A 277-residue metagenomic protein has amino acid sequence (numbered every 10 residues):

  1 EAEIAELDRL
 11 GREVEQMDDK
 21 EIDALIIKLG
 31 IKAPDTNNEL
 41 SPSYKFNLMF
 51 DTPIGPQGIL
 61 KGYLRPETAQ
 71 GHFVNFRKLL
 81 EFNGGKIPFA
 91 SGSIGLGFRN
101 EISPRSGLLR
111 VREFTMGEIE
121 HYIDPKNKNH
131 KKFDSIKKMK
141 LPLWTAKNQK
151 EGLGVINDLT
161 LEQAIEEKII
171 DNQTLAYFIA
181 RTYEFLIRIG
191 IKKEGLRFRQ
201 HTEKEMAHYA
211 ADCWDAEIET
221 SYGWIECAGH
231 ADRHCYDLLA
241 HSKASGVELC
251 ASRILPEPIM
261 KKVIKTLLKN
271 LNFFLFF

Functional and structural regions predicted by a protein language model:
E1-F277: TRNA-recognition modules of translation machinery and tRNA-sensing kinases, especially anticodon-binding
